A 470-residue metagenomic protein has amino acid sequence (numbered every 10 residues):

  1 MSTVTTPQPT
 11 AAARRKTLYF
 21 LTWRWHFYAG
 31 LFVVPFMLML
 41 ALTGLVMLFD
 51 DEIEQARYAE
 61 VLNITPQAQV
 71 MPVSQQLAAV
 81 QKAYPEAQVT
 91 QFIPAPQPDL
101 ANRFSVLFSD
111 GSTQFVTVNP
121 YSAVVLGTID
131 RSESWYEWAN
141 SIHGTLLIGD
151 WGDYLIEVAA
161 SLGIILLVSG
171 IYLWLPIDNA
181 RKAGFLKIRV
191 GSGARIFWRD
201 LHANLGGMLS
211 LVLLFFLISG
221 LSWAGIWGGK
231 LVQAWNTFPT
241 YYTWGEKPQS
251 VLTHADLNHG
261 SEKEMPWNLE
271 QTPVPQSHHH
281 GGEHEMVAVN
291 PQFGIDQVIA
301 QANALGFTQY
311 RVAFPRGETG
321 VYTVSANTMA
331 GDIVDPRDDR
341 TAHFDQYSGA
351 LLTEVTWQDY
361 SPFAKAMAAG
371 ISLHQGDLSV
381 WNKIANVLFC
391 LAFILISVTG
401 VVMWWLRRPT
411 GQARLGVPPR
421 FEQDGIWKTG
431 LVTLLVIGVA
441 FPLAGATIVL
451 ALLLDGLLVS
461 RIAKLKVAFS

Functional and structural regions predicted by a protein language model:
M1-S470: Conserved histidines in hydrophobic membrane contexts and catalytic metal-binding motifs
